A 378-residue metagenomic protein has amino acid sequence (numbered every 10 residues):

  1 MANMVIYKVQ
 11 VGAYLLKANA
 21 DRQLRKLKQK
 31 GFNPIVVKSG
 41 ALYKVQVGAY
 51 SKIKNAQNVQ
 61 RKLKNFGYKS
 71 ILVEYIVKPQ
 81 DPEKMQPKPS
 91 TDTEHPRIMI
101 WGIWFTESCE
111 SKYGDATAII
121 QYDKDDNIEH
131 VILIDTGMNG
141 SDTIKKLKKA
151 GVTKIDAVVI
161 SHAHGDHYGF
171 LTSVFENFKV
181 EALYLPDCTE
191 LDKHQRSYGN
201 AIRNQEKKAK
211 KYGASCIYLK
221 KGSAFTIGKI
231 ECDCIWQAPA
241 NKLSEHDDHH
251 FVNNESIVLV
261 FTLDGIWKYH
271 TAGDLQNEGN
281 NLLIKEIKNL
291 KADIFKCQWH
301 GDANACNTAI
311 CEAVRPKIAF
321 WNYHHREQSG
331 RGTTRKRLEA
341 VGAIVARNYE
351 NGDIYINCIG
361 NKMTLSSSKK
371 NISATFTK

Functional and structural regions predicted by a protein language model:
M1-Y7, L15-M85: Extracytoplasmic
L15, L42, S51-I53, V77-K78 (+9 more regions): Solvent-exposed loop/turn segments at secondary-structure junctions within structured extracellular/periplasmic domains
Q23-K26, K30, V59-F66, T106 (+9 more regions): Structured segments of extracytoplasmic/periplasmic soluble domains in secreted or envelope-associated proteins
I35-V37, I71-V73, A118, V131-D135 (+8 more regions): Structural recognition of the beta-strand scaffold that forms the well-ordered cores of secreted hydrolase catalytic
M85-K154, Y218-K291, G352-K378: Core dinuclear metal-dependent hydrolase active-site scaffold
Y122-I132, G137-C188, K285-D302, R315-A319: Active-site metal-binding motif and surrounding structural segment of the metallo-beta-lactamase
K146, Y168-N177, K193-R203, N307-C311 (+1 more regions): Metal-dependent catalytic neighborhoods of phosphoester/phosphodiester hydrolases
A157, A182-L185, E190-H194, N280-D353: Cap/insert and terminal regions of metallo-dependent hydrolase folds
